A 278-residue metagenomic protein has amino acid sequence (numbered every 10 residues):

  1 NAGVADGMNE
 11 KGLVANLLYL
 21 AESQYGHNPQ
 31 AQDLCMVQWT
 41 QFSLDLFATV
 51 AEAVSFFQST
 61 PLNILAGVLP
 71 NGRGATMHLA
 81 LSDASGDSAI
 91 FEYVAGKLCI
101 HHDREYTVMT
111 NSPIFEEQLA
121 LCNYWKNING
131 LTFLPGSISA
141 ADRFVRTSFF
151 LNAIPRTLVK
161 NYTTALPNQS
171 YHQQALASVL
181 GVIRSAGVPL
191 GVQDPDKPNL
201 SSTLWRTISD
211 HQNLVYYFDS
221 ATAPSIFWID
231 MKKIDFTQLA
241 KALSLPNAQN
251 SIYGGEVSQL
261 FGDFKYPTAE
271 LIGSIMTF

Functional and structural regions predicted by a protein language model:
N1-A31, S59, I64: A contiguous strand-loop segment
V14-L17, A80-S82, I90, I208: Structural recognition of the beta-strand scaffold that forms the well-ordered cores of secreted hydrolase catalytic
A15-L17, I100, Y216-D219: Short hydrophobic/aromatic-rich beta-strand segments that constitute the beta-sheet cores of beta-sandwich/beta-barrel
A21-S23, G96-L98, T222-I226: Short, surface-exposed beta-strand-loop junctions and turns on beta-sheet-rich folds
D33-G67, H172-G181: Proteins synthesized as precursors that undergo proteolytic processing into mature forms
S59-L98: Catalytic cofactor-binding cores of redox enzymes
L65-G67, G74-A75, A84, T107-F278: C-terminus-biased signal that marks the final domain/tail of proteins
